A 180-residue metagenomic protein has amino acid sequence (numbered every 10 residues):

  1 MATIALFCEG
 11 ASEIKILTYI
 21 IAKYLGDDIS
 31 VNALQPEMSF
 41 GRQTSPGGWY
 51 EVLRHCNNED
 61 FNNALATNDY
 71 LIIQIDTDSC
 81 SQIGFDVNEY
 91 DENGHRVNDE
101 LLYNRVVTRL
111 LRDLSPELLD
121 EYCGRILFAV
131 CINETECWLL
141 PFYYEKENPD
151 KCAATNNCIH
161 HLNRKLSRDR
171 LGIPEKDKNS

Functional and structural regions predicted by a protein language model:
M1-A5: Extreme N-terminal starter segment of soluble prokaryotic enzymes
E9-G10: Helix N-cap/beta->alpha junction signal
I14-P36, F40, Y50-S180: C-terminal accessory helical subdomains adjacent to catalytic cores in phosphodiester- and nucleotide-handling enzymes
R42-P46: Start-of-domain marker
